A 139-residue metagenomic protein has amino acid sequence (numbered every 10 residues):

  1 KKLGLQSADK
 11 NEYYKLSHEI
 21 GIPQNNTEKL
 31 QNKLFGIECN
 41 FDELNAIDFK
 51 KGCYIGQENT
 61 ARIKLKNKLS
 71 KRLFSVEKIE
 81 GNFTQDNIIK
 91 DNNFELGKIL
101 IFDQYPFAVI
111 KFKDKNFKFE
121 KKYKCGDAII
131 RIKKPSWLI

Functional and structural regions predicted by a protein language model:
K1, N32-G52: The conserved catalytic core of RNA pseudouridine synthases
K1, S17-I22, K51, L65 (+2 more regions): Short, structured patches in soluble enzyme cores that scaffold and shape functional sites
K1-I20, D91, C125: Acidic, low-complexity central loop/insert segments
L3-S7, G21-P23, A61-K64, D86: Intrinsically disordered, low-complexity boundary segments flanking structured domains
K10, L16-F41: Short, conserved active-site entrance elements at the starts or edges of catalytic domains
C39-I47, A61-I139: Glycine-rich, small/acidic residue-mixed loop/short-helix segments
G52-Y54, E58, I88: Residue-level marker of beta-strand positions
